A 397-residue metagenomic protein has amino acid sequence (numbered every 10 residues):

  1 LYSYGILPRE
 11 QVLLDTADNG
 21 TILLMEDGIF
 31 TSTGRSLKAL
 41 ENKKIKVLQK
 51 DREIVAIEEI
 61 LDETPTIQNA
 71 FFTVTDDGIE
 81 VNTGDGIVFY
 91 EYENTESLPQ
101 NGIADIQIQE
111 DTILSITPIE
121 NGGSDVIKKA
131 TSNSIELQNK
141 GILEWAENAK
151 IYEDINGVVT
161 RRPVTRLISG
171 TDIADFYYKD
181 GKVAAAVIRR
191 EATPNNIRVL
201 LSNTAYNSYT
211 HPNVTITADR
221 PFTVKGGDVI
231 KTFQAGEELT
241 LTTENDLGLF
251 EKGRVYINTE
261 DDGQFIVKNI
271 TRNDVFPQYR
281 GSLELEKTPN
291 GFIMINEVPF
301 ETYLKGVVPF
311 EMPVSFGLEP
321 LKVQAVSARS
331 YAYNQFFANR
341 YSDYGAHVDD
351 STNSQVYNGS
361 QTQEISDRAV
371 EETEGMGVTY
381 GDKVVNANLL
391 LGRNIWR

Functional and structural regions predicted by a protein language model:
L1-R397: Conserved, single-site charged/polar hotspot
